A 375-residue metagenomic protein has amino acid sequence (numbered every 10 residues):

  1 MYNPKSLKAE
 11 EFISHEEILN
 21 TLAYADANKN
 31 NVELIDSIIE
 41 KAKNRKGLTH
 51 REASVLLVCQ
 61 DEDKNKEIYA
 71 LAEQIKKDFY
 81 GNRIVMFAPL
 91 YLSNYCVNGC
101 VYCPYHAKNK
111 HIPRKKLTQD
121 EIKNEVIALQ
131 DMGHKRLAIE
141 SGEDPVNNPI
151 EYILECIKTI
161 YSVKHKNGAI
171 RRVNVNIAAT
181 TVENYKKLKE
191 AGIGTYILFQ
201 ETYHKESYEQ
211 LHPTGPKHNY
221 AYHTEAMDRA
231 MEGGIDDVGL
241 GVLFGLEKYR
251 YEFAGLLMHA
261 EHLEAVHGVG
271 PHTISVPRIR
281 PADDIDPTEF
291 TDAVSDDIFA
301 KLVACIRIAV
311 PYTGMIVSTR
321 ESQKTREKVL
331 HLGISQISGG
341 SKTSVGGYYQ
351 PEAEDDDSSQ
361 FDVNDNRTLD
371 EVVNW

Functional and structural regions predicted by a protein language model:
M1-D61, N124, Q130, A265-W375: Auxiliary Fe-S-binding modules of radical SAM enzymes
R45, A72, C100, I139 (+5 more regions): Conserved, mostly hydrophobic/aromatic
K64-V85: Short, charged low-complexity linear segments at domain edges
Y80-G81, V85-E121: Canonical Radical SAM [4Fe-4S] cluster-binding loop centered on the CxxxCxxC motif and its immediate flanking residues
A88, V126, L154-Y161, Y185 (+5 more regions): Generic structural signal for well-ordered alpha-helices, preferentially at hydrophobic/aromatic core positions
A107-K123, A128-M231, D237-G239, F244-L246 (+1 more regions): Core AdoMet radical
T181-E190, E247-E261, S322-L332: Catalytic cores of alpha/beta
L188-Y196, G234, P311, H331-S338: Glycine-enriched alpha-helix->loop->beta-strand junction motifs that scaffold or abut catalytic
